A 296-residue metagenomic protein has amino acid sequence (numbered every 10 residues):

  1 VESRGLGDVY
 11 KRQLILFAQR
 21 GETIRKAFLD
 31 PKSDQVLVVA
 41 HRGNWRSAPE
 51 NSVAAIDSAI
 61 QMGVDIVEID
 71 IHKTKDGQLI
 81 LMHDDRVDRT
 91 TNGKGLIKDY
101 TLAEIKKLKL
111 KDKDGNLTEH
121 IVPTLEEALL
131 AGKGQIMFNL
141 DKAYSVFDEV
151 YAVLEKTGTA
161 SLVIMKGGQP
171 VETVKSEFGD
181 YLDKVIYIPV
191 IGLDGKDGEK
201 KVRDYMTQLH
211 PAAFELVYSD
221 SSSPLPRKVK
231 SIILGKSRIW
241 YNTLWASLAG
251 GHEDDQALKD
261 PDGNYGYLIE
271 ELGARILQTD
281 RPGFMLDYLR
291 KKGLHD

Functional and structural regions predicted by a protein language model:
V1-Y10: Single conserved hydrophobic/aromatic residue that forms the stacking wall/gate of nucleotide- or nucleobase-binding
R12-D296: Phosphate-group recognition and catalysis centered on beta-loop-alpha active-site segments
